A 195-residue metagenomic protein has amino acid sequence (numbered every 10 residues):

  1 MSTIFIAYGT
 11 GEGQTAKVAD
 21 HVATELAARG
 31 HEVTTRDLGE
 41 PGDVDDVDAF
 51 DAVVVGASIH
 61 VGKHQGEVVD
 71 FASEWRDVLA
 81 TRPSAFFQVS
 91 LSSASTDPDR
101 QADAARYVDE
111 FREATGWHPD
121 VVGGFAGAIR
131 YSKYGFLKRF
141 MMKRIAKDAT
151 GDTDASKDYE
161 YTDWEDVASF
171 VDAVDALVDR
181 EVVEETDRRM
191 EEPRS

Functional and structural regions predicted by a protein language model:
M1-A80, D172-S195: N-terminal beta1-alpha1-beta2 submodule of the flavodoxin-like/Rossmannoid cofactor-binding fold
H60-S195: FMN-binding flavodoxin-like domain, especially the glycine-rich phosphate-binding loop
